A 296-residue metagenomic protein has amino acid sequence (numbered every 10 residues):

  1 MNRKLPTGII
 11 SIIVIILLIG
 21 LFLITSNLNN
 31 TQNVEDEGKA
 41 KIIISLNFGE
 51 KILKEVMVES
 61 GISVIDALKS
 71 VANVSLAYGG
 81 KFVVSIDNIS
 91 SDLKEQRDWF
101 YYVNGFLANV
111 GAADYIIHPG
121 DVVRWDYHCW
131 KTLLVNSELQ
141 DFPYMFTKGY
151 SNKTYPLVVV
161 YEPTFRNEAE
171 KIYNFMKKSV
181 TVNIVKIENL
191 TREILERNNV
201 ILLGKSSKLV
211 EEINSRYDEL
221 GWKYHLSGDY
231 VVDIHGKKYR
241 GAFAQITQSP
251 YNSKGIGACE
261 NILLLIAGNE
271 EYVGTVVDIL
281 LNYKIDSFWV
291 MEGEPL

Functional and structural regions predicted by a protein language model:
M1-N33, I201: Secretory targeting signatures
N33-M57, F142-Y155: Eukaryote-biased recognition of intrinsically disordered, low-complexity regulatory segments
E37-K39, K51-L53, I62, Q96 (+3 more regions): Extracytoplasmic
E50, L107-A108, K238, P295: Short, solvent-exposed loop/turn motifs
K54, V74-V84, V182-T191, W289: Surface-exposed patches in mature extracellular/periplasmic domains of secreted proteins
E59, H118-P119: Residue-level recognition of short, solvent-exposed, well-ordered loop/turn junctions that link secondary-structure
I65-Y115: Hydrophobic, secondary-structure "cap" segments at the distal end of domains
P119-L296: Solvent-exposed alpha-helical segments and adjacent loops that form catalytic or protein-interaction surfaces
